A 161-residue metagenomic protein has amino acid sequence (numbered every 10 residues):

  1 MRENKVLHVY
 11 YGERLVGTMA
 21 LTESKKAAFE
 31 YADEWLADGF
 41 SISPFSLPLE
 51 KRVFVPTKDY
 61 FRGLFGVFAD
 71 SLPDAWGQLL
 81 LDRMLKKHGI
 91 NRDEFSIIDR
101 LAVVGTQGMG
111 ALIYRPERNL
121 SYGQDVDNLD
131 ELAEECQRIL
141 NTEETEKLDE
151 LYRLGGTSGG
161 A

Functional and structural regions predicted by a protein language model:
M1-A161: Phosphate/dinucleotide-binding and metal-coordinating scaffold of catalytic cores in nucleotide-dependent enzymes
